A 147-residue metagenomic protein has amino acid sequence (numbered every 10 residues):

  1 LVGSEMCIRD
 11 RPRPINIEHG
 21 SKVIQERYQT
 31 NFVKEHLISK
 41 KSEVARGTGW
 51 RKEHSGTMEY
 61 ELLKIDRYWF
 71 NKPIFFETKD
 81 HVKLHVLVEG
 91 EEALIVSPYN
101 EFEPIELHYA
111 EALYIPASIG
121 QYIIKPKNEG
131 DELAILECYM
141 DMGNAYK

Functional and structural regions predicted by a protein language model:
L1-I8: Short, small-residue-biased leader/transition segments that mark boundaries at the very start of proteins
R9-V44: Catalytic cores of secreted or luminal carbohydrate-active enzymes
E18-H19, G143-K147: Glycine- and charge-enriched low-complexity intrinsically disordered segments
S42-I74, H81, C138: A short glycine-rich, His/Asp/Glu-containing loop-to-beta-strand
E61-K64, H85-E89, F102-H108, N128-E132: Beta-rich accessory regions
F70-F102, Y109-A110: Glycine- and acidic-residue-biased ligand/ion/polar-headgroup-sensing regions
F76-E77, L94-V96, E103, I115 (+1 more regions): Short beta-strand His + acidic residue motifs that chelate non-heme Fe in jelly-roll/DSBH and cupin folds
H108, A117-A145: Ligand-binding loop in jelly-roll beta-barrel domains
